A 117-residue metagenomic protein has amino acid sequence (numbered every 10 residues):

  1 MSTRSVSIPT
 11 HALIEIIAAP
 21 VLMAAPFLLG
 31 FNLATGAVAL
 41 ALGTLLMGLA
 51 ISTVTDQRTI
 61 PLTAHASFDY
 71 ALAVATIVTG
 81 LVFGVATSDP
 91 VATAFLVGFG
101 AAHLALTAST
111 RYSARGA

Functional and structural regions predicted by a protein language model:
M1-L13, Y112-A117: Intrinsic N-terminal pre-sequences and regulatory tails
M1-S7, A25-A34, T53-P61: Short juxtamembrane and helix-loop transition motifs at transmembrane-helix boundaries in membrane proteins
H11-F31, G43-T53, D69-A86, F99-R111: Extracellular/lumenal glycan-associated surfaces
L33-L40, S88-F95: Short, aromatic-rich membrane-interface segments at the entry and exit of alpha-helical transmembrane domains
D56-A64, S113-A117: A cytosolic-side transmembrane-helix exit/cap motif
